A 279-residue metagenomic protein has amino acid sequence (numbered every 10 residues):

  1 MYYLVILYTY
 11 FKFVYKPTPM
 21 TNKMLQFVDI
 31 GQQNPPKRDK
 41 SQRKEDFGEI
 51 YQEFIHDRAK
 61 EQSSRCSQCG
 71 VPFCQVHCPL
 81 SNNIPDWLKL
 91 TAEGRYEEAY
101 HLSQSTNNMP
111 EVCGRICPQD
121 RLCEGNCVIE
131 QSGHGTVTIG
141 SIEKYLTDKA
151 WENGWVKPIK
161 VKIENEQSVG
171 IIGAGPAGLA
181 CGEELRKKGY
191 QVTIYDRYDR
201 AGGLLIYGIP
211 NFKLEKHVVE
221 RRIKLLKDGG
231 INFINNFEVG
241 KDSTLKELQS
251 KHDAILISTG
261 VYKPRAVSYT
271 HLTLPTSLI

Functional and structural regions predicted by a protein language model:
Y3-L7: Short hydrophobic targeting helices and cationic amphipathic motifs that mediate membrane/organellar targeting
V28-Q52, S81-E93, L102-Q104, Q131-G140 (+2 more regions): Beta1-alpha1 glycine-rich phosphate/pyrophosphate-binding loop at the start of Rossmann-like nucleotide-binding domains
K60-T91, Y100, Q104-G133, G178-A180: Cysteine-centered iron-sulfur cluster-binding motifs in ferredoxin-type domains/subunits of redox enzymes
A150-Q167: A short, basic/flexible loop-to-alpha-helix module at the beginning of a structural domain
S243-T244: Short acidic active-site motifs
Q249-S250: A short, aliphatic-rich alpha-helical micro-motif
A254, S258-R265: Glycine-/small-residue-rich beta->alpha transition segments that form the dinucleotide
T270-T276: Conserved small/polar residues in nucleotide/adenosyl-binding loops
